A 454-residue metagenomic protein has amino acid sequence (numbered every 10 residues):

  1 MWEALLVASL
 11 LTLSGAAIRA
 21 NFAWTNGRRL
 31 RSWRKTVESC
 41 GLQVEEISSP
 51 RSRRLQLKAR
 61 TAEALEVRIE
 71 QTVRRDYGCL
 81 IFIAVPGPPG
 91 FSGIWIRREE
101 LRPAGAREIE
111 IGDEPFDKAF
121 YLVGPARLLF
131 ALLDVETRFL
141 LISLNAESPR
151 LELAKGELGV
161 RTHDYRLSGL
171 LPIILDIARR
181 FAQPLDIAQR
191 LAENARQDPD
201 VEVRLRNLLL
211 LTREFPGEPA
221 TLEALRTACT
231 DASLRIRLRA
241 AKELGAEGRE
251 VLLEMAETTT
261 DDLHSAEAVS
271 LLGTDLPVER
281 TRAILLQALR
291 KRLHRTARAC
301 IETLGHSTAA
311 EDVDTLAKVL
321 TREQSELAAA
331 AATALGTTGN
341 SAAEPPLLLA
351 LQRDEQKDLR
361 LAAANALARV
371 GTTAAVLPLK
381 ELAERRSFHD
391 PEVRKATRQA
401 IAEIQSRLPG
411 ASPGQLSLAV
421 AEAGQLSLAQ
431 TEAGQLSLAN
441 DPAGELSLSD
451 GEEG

Functional and structural regions predicted by a protein language model:
M1-W33: N-terminal signal-anchor transmembrane alpha helix of single-pass membrane proteins, serving as the membrane-anchoring
R29-N194: Charged, low-complexity intrinsically disordered regions
D186-A195, G217-T230, A246-T258, P277-R290 (+4 more regions): Amphipathic alpha-helical scaffolding segments comprising HEAT/armadillo-like alpha-solenoid repeats
D200-E202, A232-R235, D261-A266, E279 (+7 more regions): Alpha-helix N-cap/helix-start positions at coil->helix boundaries
N207, A240, A268, C300 (+4 more regions): Conserved hydrophobic register position within alpha-solenoid helical repeats
T212, G245, S270-G273, G305 (+4 more regions): Structural signature of alpha-helical solenoid repeat scaffolds
A362-A396, A400-R407: Extended alpha-helical scaffolding segments
S417-G454: Eukaryotic intrinsically disordered, low-complexity regulatory tails and linkers enriched in charged/polar residues
